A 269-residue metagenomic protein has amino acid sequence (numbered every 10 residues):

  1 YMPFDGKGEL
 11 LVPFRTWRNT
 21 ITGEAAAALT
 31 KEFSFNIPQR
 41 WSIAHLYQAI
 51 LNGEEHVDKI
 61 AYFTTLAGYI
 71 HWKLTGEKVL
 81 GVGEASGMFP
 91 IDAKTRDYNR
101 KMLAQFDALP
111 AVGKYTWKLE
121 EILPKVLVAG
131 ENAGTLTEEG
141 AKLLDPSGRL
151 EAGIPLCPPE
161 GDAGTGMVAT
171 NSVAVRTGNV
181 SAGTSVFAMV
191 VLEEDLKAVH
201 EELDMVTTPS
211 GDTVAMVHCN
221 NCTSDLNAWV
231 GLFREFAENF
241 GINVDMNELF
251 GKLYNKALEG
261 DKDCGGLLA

Functional and structural regions predicted by a protein language model:
Y1-M2: N-terminal cofactor/phosphate-binding cores enriched in small/glycine residues, especially glycine-rich loops such as
G6, G23-E84, F89-T116, G130-A269: Active-site core segments that coordinate phosphate-bearing ligands/cofactors across diverse enzyme families
K7-T16: Short glycine-rich, Thr/Ser-proximal phosphate-binding strand/loop in the N-terminal lobe of ATP-dependent enzymes
N19: Carbohydrate-associated surface elements
